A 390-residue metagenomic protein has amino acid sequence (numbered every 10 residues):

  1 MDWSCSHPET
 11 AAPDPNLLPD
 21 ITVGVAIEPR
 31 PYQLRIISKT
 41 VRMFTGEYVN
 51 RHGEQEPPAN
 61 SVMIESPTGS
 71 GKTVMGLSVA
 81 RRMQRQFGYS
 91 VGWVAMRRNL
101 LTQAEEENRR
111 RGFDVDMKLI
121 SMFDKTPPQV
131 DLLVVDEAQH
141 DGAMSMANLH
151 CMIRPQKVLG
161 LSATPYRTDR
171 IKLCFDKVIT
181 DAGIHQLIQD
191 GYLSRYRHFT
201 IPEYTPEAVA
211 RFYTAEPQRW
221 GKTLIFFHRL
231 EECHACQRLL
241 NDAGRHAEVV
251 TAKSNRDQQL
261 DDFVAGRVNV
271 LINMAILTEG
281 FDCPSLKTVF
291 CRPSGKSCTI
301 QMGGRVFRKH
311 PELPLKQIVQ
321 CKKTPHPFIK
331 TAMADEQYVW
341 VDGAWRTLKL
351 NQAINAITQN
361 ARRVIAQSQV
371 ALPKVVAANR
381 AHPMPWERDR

Functional and structural regions predicted by a protein language model:
R51-V79: Walker A/P-loop
T68, T73-N108, R229-E231: Conserved Walker A/P-loop ATP-binding site and its immediately adjacent core in helicase/helicase-like ATPase domains
A95-L100, K118-T126, H140-A143, H228-E231 (+2 more regions): Conserved helicase motor
N108-L132, F263-E279: Conserved two-lobed SF2 helicase motor
Q139, A252-A344: Conserved RecA-like P-loop NTPase helicase motor core
H140-L193: Post-DEXD/H (motif II) to motif III coupling segment of the RecA-like Helicase ATP-binding lobe
V178-A235: Conserved interdomain linker/interface between the two RecA-like ATPase lobes of SF2 helicase motors
I184-S194, R308-D389: A conserved SF2-helicase RecA2
